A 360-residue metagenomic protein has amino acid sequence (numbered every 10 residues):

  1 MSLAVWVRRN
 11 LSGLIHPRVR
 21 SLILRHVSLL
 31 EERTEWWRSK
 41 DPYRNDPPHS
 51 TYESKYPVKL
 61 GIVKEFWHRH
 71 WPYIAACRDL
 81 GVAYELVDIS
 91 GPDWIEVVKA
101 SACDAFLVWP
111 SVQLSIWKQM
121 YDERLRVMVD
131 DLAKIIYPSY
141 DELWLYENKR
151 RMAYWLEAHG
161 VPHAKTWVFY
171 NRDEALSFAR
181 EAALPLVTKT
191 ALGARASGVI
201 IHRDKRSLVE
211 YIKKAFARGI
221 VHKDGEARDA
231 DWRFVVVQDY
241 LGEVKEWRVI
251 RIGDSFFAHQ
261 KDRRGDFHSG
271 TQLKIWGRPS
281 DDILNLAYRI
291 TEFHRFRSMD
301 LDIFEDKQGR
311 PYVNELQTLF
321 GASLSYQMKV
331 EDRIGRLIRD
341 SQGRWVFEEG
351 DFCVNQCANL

Functional and structural regions predicted by a protein language model:
M1-Y56: Membrane-proximal basic amphipathic "stem/tether" segments
L24, L29-E31, D46-E53, K64-K165: Conserved N-proximal alpha/beta basic substrate-recognition cap immediately N-terminal to, or forming the N-lobe
E32-R33, W37, D46, R278 (+1 more regions): C-terminal active-site "lid" helix and adjoining low-complexity regulatory extension at the edge of ATP-using catalytic
S111-L114, L192-G193, L319: Short glycine-rich anion-binding loops that position phosphate/pyrophosphate groups of nucleotides and phosphorylated
H159-P185: Rossmann-like NAD(P)H-binding beta-loop-alpha module
L186, V236, F257-A258, M299 (+1 more regions): Protein kinase-like catalytic core scaffold
S197, R203-H294, E305: Phosphate-binding site of ATP-dependent enzymes
F296-Q308: A short glycine-rich, hydrophobically flanked beta-strand micro-motif that places a catalytic Asp/Glu for divalent metal
